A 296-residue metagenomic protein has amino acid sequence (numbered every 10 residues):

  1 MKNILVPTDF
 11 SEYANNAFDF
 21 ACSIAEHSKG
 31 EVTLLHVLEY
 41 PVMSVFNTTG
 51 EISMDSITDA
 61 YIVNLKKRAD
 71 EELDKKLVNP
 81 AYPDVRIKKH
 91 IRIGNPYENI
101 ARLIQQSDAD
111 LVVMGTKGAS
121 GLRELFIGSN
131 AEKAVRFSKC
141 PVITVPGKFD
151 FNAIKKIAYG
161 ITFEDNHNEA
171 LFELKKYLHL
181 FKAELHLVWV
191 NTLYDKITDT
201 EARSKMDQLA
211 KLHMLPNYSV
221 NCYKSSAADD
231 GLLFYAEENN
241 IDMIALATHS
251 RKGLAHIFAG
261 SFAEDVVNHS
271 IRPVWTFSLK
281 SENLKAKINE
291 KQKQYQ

Functional and structural regions predicted by a protein language model:
M1-D55, K155-C222, I241-M243, H269-S270 (+3 more regions): Small/aliphatic-rich secondary-structure junction motif
Y13, F20, E39-V42, V63 (+6 more regions): Structural beta-alpha unit
E26, Q105-Q106, R136, H179 (+2 more regions): Solvent-exposed polar/charged
S53-N64: Short glycine/proline- and acidic residue-enriched helix-loop micro-motifs that form flexible lids or anion-recognition
G115, P141-G147, V274-S278: Short beta-strand elements of ligand-binding domains
I127-N130, E201-K205, F258-A263: Charged helix-capping and loop-helix junction motifs
S129-K148: Short, structured interface segments
